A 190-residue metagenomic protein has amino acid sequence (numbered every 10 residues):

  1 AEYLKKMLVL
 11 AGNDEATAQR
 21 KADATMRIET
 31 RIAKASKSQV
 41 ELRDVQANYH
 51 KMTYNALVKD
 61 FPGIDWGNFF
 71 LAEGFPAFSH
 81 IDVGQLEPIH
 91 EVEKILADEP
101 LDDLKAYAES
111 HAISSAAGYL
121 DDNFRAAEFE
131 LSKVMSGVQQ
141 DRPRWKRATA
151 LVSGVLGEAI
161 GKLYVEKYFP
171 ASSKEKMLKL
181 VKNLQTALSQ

Functional and structural regions predicted by a protein language model:
A1-K179, N183, A187: Noncatalytic, helix-rich "gating/capping" subdomain that lines the substrate-entry/channel surface of large enzyme
